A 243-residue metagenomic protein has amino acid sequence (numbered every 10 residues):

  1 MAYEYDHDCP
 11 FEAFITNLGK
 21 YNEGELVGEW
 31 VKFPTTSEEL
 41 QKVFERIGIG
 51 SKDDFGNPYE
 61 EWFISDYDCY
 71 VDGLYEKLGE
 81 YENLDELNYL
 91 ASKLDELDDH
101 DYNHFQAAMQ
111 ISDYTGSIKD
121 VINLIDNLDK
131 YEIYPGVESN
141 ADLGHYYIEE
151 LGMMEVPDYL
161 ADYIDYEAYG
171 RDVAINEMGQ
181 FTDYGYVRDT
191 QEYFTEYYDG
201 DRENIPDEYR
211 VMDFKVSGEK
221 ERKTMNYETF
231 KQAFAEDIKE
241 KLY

Functional and structural regions predicted by a protein language model:
A2-D53: N-terminal ordered "arm"
Y5-C9, G144-Y243: Acidic, proline/glycine-rich low-complexity IDRs
D6, Y81-D85, H100, G116-K119 (+4 more regions): Alpha-helix boundary/N-cap detector
P10-T16, V27-K32, E61-S65, G179-D189: Ordered hydrophobic segments in well-structured contexts
K20-E25, Y70-L74, Y193-E196: Short, surface-exposed beta-strand/loop "edge" segments at domain boundaries and coil↔beta transitions
E38-G116: Structured domain cores in non-transmembrane regions
A91, I122-I125, K231, A235: Residue-level detector of alpha-helical secondary structure
Q106, Q110-E149: Extracytoplasmic/secretory-pathway segments with low complexity and glycosylation-like composition
